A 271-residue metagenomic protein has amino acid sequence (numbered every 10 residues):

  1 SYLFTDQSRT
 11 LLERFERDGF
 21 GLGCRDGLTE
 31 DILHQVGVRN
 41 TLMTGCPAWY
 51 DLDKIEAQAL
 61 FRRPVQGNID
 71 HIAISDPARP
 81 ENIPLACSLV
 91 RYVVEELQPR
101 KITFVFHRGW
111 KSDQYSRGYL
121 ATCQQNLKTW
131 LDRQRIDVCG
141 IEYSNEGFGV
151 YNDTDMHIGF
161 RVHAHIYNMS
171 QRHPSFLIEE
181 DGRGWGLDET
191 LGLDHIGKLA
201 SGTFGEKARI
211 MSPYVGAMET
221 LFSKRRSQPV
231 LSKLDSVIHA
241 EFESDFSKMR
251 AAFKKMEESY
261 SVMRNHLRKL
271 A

Functional and structural regions predicted by a protein language model:
S1-A271: Active-site anion-handling motifs in enzyme catalytic cores
